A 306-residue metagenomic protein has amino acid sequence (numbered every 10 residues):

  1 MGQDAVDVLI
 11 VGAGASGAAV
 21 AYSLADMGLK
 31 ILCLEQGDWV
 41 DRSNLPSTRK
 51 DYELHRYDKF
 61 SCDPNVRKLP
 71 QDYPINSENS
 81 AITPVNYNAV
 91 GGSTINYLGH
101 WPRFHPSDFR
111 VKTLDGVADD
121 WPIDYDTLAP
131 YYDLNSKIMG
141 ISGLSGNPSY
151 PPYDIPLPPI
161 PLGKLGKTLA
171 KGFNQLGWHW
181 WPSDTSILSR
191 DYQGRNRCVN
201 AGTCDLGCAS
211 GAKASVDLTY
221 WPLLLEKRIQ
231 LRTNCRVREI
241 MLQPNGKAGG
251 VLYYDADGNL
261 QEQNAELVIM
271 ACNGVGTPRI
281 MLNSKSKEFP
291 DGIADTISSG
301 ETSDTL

Functional and structural regions predicted by a protein language model:
M1-A5: A short, basic/flexible loop-to-alpha-helix module at the beginning of a structural domain
V8-C33: N-terminal Rossmann-like FAD-binding beta1-loop-alpha1 element of flavoenzymes
L24, D72-N86, S93, Y97 (+3 more regions): FAD cofactor-binding and catalytic pocket of flavoenzymes
L24, G28-L32, G37-V40, N44 (+8 more regions): A generic secondary-structure signal for well-formed alpha-helical elements
D26, G37-R49, E226, E239-I240 (+1 more regions): Glycine-rich loop(s) and the adjacent beta-strand/alpha-helix scaffold that form part
Q36-G99, D126, P130-L134, G166-A170 (+1 more regions): N-terminal FAD cofactor-binding segment of flavoenzymes
Y57-K59, D72-S77, K112-V237: Conserved redox-cofactor binding core of oxidoreductases
I95-G116: Periplasmic solute-binding protein
